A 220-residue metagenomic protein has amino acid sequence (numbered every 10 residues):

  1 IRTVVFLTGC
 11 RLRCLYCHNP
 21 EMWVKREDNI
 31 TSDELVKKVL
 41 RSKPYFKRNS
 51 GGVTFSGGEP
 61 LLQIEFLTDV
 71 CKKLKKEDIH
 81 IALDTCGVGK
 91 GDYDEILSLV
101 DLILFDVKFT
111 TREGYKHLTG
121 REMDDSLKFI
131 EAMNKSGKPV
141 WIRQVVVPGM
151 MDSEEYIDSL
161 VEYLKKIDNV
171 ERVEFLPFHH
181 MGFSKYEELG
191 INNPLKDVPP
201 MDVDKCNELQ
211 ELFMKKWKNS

Functional and structural regions predicted by a protein language model:
I1-I30: Canonical Radical SAM [4Fe-4S] cluster-binding loop centered on the CxxxCxxC motif and its immediate flanking residues
P20-V24, K116-E122, G190-V198: Short glycine-enriched, charge-decorated loop/helix-capping segments at active-site entrances that position
P20-V53: Conserved alpha-helical substructure of the radical SAM core
T31-E34, D125, D152-Y156, M201-K205: Soluble or luminal CAZymes and related metallo-dependent hydrolases
L40-G52, G57, L61-M181, K185-E188: Conserved AdoMet/S-adenosylmethionine-binding subsite of the radical SAM
E171, E187-L212: A structural motif corresponding to the C-terminal lobe/cap of the Radical SAM core domain
K215-S220: Radical SAM enzyme core and accessory elements
